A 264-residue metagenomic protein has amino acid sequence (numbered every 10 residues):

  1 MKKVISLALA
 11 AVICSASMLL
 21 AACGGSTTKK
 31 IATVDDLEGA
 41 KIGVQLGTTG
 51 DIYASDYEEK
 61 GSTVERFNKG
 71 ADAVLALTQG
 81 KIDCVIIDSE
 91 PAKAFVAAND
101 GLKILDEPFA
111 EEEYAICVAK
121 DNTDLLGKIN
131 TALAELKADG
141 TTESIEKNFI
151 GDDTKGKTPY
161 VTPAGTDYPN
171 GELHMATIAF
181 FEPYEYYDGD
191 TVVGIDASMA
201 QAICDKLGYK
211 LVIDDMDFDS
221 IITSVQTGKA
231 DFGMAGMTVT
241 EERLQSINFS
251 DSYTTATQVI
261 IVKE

Functional and structural regions predicted by a protein language model:
M18-A22: C-terminal motif of bacterial Sec signal peptides marking the signal peptidase cleavage site
G24, T48, K93, A115-G156 (+2 more regions): Extended ligand-binding regions for polar small-molecule ligands
S26-I31, L46-T49, V64-Q79, E112 (+2 more regions): Short helix-initiation/N-cap motifs at beta->coil->alpha
T27-D36, N99-A110, K120, Q201 (+1 more regions): Acidic, polar ligand-binding/catalytic clefts
T28-N68, S89-E90, T177-P183, V192-D205 (+1 more regions): Bilobed "Venus flytrap"/periplasmic-binding protein-like clamshell domains and structurally analogous long
L37, L77-T78, I116, I129 (+2 more regions): Hydrophobic residues within well-ordered alpha-helices
T49-S62, I104-P108, T131-N170: Ligand-binding clefts/hinges and TM-proximal coupling segments of bilobed small-molecule sensing domains
T63-R66, C84, K128, Y168-M237: Extracytoplasmic small-molecule ligand-binding "clamshell" domains of the periplasmic binding protein/Venus flytrap
